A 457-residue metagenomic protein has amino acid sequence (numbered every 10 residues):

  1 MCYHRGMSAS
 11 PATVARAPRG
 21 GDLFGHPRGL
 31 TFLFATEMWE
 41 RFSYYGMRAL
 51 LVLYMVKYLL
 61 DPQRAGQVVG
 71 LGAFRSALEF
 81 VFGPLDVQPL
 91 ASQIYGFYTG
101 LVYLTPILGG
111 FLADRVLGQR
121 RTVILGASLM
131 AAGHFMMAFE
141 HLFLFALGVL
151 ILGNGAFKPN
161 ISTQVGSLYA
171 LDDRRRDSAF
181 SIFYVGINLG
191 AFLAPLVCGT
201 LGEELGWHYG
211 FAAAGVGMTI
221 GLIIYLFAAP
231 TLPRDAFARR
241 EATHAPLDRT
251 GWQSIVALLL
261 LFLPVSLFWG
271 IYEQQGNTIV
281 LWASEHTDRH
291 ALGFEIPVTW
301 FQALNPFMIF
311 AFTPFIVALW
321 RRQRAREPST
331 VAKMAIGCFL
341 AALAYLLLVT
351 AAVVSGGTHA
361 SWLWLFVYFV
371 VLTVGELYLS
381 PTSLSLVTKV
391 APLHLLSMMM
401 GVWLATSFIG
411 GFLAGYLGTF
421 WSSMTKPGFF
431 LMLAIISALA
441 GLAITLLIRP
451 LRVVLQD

Functional and structural regions predicted by a protein language model:
M1-F32, L171-D172, C198-P297, I316 (+2 more regions): Intracellular loop-helix junctions on the cytosolic face of multi-pass helical membrane proteins
M38, G133, H141-F157, G357-Y378: Hydrophobic core of transmembrane alpha-helices in multi-pass small-molecule transporters, especially MFS/SLC-type
V87, T200-V216, E327-A332, A360 (+1 more regions): A membrane-interface helix-boundary motif in multi-pass transporters
S92-F111, A303-I316: Central cavity-lining transmembrane alpha-helices of secondary-active solute carriers, predominantly the Major
V102, R175-E203, G210-G221, Y225 (+2 more regions): Glycine-rich segments within core transmembrane alpha-helices of 12-TM secondary carriers
A127-L144, I336-G357: C-terminal ends and interior cores of transmembrane alpha-helices in multi-pass membrane transporters/permeases
F227, F294-R324, G337-Y345: Transmembrane alpha-helices of Major Facilitator/SLC transporters
